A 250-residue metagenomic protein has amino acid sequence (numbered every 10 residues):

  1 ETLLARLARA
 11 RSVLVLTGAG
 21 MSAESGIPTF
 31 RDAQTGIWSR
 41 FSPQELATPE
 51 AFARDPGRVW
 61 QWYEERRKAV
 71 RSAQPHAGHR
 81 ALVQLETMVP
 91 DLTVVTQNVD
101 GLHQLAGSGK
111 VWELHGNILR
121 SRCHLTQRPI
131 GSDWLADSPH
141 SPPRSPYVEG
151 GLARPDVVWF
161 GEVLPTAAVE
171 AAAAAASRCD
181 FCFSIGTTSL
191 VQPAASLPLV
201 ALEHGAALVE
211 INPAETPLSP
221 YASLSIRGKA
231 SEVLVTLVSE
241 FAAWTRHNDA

Functional and structural regions predicted by a protein language model:
E1-A250: Conserved catalytic core of sirtuin-type NAD+-dependent deacylases
